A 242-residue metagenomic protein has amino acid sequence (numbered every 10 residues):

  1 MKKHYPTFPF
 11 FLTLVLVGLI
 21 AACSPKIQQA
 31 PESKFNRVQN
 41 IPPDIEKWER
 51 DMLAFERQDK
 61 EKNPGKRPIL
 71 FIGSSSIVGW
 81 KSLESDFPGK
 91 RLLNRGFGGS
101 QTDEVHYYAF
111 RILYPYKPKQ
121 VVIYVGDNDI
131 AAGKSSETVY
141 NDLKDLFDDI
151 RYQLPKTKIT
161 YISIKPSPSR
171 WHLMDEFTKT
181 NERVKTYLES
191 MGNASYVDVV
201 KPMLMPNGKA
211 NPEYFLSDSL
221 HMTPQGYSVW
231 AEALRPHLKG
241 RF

Functional and structural regions predicted by a protein language model:
M1-I69, K81, S85, R241-F242: N-terminal secretory targeting modules
Q39-D44, L92-E104, A131, S219: Acidic/histidine-rich helix-loop elements that form or flank divalent-metal/phosphate-binding sites at the catalytic
K62-P64, R111, N128, K144 (+2 more regions): Extracellular glycan-modifying ectodomains
L70-I72, L93: Conserved beta-strand elements of the Class I
I77-R91, D103-N141, T160, I164-P168: Oxyanion-hole/transition-state-stabilizing segment in secreted/luminal serine hydrolases and related acyltransferases
G96-G98, I123-I130, K134, K144 (+4 more regions): Cell-envelope and extracellular/periplasmic
E137-K144, E176-N181: Charged helix-capping and loop-helix junction motifs
P168-F242: Catalytic His-Asp segment of secreted/periplasmic serine-dependent ester chemistry enzymes
